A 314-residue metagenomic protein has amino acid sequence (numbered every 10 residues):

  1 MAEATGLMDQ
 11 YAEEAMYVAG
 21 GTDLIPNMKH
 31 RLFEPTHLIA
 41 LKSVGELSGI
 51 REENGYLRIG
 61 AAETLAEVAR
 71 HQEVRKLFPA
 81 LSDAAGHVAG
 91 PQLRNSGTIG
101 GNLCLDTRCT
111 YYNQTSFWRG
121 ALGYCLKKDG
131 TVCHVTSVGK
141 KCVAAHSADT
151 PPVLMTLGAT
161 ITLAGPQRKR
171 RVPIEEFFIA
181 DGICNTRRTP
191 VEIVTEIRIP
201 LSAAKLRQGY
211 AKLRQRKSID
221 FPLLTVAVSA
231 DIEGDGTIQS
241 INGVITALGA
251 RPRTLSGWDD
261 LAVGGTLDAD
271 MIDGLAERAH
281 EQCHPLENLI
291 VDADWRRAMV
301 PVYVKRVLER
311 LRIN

Functional and structural regions predicted by a protein language model:
M1-N314: C-terminal structural segment of proteins
